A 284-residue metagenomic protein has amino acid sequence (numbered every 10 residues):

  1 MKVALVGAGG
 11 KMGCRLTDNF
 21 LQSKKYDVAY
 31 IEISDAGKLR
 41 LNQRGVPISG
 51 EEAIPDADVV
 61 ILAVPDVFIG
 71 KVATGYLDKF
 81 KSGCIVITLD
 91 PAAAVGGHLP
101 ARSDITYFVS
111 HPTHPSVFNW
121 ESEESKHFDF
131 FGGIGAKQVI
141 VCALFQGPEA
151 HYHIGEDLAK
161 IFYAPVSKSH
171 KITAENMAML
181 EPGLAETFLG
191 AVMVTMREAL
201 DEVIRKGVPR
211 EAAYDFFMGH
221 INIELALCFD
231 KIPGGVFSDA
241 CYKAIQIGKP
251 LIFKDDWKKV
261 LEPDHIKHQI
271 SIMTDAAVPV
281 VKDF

Functional and structural regions predicted by a protein language model:
M1-P47: NAD(P)+-binding Rossmann beta1-loop-alpha1 motif at the extreme N-terminus of oxidoreductases
K25, F80-I85, S103-I105: A short helix->loop->beta-strand "cap" motif at the edges of active sites that frequently abuts
G45-A57: Short acidic low-complexity segments
D56-H98: Rossmann-fold NAD(P) dinucleotide-binding segment
L89-E181: Rossmann-fold dinucleotide-binding core
A136, V208-F284: NAD(P)-dependent Rossmann-like dehydrogenase/reductase catalytic/cofactor-binding core
E181-G190: A short glycine-threonine-serine/GTX helix/turn-capping micro-motif
